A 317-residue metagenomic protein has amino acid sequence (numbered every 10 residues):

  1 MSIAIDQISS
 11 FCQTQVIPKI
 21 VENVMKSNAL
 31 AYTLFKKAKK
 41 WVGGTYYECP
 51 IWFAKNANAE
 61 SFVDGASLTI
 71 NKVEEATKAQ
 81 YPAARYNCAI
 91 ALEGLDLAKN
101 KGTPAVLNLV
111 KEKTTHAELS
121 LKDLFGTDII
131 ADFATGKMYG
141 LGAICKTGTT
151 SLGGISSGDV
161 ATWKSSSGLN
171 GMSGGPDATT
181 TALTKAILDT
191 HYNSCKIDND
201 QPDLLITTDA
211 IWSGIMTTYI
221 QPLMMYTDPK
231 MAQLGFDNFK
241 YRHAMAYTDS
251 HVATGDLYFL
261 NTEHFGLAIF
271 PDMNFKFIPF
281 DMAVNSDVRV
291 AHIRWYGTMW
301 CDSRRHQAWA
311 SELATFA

Functional and structural regions predicted by a protein language model:
M1-A317: Flexible, glycine/threonine- and acidic-rich loop/arm segments that mediate assembly and lattice contacts in viral
